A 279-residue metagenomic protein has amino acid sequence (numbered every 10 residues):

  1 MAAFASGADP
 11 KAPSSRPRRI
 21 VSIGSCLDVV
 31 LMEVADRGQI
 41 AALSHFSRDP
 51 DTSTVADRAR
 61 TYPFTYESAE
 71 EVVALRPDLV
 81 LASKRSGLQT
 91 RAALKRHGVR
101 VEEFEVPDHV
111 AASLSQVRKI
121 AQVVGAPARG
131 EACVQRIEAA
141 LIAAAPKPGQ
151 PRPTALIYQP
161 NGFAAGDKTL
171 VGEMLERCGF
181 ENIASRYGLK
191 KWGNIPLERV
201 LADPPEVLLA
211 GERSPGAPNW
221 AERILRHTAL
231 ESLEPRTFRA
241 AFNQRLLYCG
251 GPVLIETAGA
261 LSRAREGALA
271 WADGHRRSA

Functional and structural regions predicted by a protein language model:
M1-A2: N-terminal export leaders
S15-R19, L79, Q89-F163, A184-R186 (+3 more regions): Extracytoplasmic substrate-binding proteins
R19-R85, Q89-T90, F180-I183, D203 (+1 more regions): A short, structured surface patch at a secondary-structure boundary
G24, S44, K84, P160 (+3 more regions): Short secondary-structure boundary segments
C26-V30, S68, S86, T90 (+8 more regions): Stable alpha-helical elements in mature extracytoplasmic
D28-E33, D49-T54, F163-G166, A210 (+2 more regions): Short, solvent-exposed loop/turn elements at domain surfaces
S44, L170-W192, E212, F238-A241: His/Asp/Glu-enriched short active-site or ligand-binding loop at hydrolase and phosphoryl-transfer sites
S86-R96, V207-L225: A ligand-binding cleft/hinge motif common to bilobed small-molecule-binding domains
